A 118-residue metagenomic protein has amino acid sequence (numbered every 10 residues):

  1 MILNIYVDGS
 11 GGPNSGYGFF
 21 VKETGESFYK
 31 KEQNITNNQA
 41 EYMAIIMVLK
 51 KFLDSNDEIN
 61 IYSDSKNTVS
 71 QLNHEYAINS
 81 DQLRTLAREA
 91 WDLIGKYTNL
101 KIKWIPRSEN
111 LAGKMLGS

Functional and structural regions predicted by a protein language model:
M1-Q39, K50-K51: RNase H-like nuclease fold core
G12, L49-G117: RNase H catalytic domain
E41, I45-I46: Short, conserved alpha-helix that lines the donor NDP-sugar binding/gating region of sugar-transfer enzymes
